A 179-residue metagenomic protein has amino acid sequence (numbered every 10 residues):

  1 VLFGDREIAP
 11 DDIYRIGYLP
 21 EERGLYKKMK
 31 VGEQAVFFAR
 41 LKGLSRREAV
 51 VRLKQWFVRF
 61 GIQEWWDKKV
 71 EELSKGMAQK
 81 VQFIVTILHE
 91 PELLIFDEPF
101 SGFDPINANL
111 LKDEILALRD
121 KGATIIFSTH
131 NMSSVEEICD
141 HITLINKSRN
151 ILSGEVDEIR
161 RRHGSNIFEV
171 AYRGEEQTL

Functional and structural regions predicted by a protein language model:
V1-N146, I151-L152: ABC transporter nucleotide-binding domains
A9, S165-L179: Short, charged/small-residue-rich alpha-helical element at the C-terminal edge of ABC transporter nucleotide-binding
P20, H163-G164: Short glycine/proline- and charge-enriched loop/turn segments that cap or connect secondary-structure elements
C139, N146, H163, Y172-G174: Generic secondary-structure microfeatures
D157-R162: Short acidic-hydrophobic catalytic motif
